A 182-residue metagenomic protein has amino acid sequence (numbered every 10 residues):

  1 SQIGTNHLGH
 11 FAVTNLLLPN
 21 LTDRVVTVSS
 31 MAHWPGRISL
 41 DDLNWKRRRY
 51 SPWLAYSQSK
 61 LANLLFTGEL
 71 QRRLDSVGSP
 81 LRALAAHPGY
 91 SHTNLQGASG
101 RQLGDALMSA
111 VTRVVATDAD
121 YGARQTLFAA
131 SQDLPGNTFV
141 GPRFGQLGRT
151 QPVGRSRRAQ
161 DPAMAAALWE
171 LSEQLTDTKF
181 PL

Functional and structural regions predicted by a protein language model:
S1-G4, R113, S156: Short N-terminal micro-motifs specific to bacterial/archaeal maturation and metal-cluster initiation sites
S1-S99, D177-L182: Rossmann-fold NAD(P)H-dependent dehydrogenase/reductase core
P35, G78, D105, L134-P135: Short, well-ordered coil/turn elements that cap or connect secondary structure elements
R37, R157-L182: Non-catalytic terminal and boundary segments that flank Rossmann-like NAD(P)-dependent oxidoreductase
I38-N44, A98-L103, V140-R149: Short, flexible, mixed-charge acidic loops at enzyme active sites
K46, Q102-V111: A short C-terminal helix-loop "cap" of Rossmann-like NAD(P)-dependent dehydrogenase/epimerase domains
R48, P52, M108, V153-R155: A short, mixed-charge helix-start or loop-turn motif at secondary-structure junctions
S59, S109-P152, P162-A166, E170: C-terminal helical subdomain
